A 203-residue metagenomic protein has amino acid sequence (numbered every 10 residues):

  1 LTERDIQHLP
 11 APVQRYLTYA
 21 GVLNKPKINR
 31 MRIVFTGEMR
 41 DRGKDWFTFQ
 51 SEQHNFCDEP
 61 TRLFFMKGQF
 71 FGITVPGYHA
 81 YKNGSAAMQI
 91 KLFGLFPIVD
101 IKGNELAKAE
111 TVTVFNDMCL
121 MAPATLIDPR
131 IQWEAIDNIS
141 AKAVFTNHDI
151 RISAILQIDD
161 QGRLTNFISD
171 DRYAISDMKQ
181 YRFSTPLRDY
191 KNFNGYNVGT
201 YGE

Functional and structural regions predicted by a protein language model:
L1-N24, Y190-G202: Amphipathic alpha-helical packing elements
Q14, T48-E52, V75, A124-E134 (+2 more regions): Short small/polar-residue motifs
Q14-F96: N-terminal mature ectodomain segment of secretory-pathway/periplasmic proteins
M39-F49, F64-G72, N116-D128, A143-D149 (+1 more regions): Short, solvent-exposed secondary-structure boundary motifs
C57-E59, Y81, Q132-S140, F193: Short, ordered beta-strand-loop transition motifs
I73-H79, P97-K102, S153-I155, S176-Q180: A short, polar/proline- and glycine-enriched secondary-structure boundary/capping micro-motif
Q89-N147, D177-M178: Flexible, processing/modification-adjacent segments and terminal tails in exported/periplasmic/extracellular proteins
K142-E203: Gly/Pro-enriched, hydrophobic low-complexity segments that function as extracytoplasmic propeptides/linkers
